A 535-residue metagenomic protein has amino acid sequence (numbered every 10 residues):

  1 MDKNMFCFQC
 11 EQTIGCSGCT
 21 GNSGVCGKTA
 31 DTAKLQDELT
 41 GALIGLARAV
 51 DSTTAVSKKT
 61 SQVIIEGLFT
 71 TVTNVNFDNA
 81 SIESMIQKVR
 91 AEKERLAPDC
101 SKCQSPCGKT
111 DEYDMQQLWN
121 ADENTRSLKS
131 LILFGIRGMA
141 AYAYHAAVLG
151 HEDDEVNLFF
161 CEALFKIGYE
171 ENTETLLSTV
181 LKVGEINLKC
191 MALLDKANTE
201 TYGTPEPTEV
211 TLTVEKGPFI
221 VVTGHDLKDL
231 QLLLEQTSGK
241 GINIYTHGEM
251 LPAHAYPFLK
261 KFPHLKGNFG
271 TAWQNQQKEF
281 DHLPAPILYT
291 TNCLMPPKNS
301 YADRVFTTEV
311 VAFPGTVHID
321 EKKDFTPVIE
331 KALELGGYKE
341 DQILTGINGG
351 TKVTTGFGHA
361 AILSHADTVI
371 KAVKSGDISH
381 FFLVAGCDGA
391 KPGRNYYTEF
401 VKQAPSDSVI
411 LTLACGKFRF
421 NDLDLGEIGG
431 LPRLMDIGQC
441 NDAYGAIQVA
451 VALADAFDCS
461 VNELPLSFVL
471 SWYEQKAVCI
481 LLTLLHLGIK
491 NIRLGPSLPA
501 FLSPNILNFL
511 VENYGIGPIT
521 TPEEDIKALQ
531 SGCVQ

Functional and structural regions predicted by a protein language model:
D2-T32, Q36-D37, G41-G45, K182-Q535: Anaerobic metallocofactor- and corrinoid-dependent redox/one-carbon enzyme cores, especially those from methanogenesis
L43-T201: Electropositive, gly/pro-rich neighborhoods at or near active sites that engage anionic ligands
